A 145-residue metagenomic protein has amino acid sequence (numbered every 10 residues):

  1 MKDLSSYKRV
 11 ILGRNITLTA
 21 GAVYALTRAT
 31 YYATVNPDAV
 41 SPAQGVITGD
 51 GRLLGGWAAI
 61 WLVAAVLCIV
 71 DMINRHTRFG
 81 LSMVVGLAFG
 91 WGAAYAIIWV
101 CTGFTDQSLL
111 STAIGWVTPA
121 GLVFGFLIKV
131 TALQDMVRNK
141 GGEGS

Functional and structural regions predicted by a protein language model:
M1-L26: Cytosolic juxtamembrane helix and N-cap/initiation of the first transmembrane helix
T17, P42-V63: A loop-to-helix transmembrane entry motif
D38-D50, V70-R78: Short juxtamembrane and helix-loop transition motifs at transmembrane-helix boundaries in membrane proteins
G51-W61, S108-A120: Alpha-helical transmembrane segments of polytopic membrane proteins
W61-C68, W91-Y95: Hydrophobic, membrane-inserted alpha-helices
C68-G90: Loop-to-transmembrane helix junctions at the membrane interface
F89-I114: Membrane-helix boundary connector in multi-pass membrane proteins
V117-S145: Membrane-water interface at the C-terminal end of transmembrane alpha helices
